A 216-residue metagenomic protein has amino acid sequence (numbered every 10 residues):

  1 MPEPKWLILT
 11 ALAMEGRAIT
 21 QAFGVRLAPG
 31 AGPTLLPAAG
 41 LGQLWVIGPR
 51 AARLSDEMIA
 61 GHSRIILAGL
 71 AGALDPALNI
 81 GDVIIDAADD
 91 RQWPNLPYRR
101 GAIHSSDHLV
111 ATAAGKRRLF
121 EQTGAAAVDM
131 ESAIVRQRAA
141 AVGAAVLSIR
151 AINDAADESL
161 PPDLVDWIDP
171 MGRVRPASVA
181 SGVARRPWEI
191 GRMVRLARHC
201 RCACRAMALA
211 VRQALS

Functional and structural regions predicted by a protein language model:
K5-L7, P29-S216: Glycine-rich phosphate- or other oxyanion-binding loops that anchor nucleotides, phosphorylated ligands
W6-V25: N-terminal beta1-alpha1 ligand-phosphate binding loop
